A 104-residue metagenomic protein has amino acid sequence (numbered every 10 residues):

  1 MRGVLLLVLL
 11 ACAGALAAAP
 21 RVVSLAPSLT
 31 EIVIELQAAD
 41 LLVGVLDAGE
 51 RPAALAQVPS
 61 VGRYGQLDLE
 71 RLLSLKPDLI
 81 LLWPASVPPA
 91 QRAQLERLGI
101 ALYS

Functional and structural regions predicted by a protein language model:
M1-L5: Positively charged n-region of N-terminal signal peptides that target proteins for export
L7-L10: Small-residue packing motifs within transmembrane alpha-helices
C12-G14: N-terminal signal peptide c-region/cleavage motif recognized by signal peptidases
A17-A18, L95: Nucleotide-sugar donor-binding and catalytic loop/hinge architecture of NDP-sugar-dependent glycosyltransferases
P20-R92: A short, structured surface patch at a secondary-structure boundary
V87, R92-S104: Flexible loop/hinge segments that line or gate small-molecule binding clefts
